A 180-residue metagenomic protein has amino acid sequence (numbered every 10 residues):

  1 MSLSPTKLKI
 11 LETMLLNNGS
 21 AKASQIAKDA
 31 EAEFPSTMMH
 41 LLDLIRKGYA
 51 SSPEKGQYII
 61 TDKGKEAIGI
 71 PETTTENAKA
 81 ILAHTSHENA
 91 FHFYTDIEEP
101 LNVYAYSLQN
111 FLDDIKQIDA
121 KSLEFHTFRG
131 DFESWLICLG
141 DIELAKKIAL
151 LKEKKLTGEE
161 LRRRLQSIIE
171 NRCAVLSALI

Functional and structural regions predicted by a protein language model:
S2-D29: Short amphipathic alpha-helical interface segments
S2-P5, E31-R46, S52: Short amphipathic alpha-helical interaction segments
S4, E54-E72: Accessory beta->alpha helical hairpin/"wing" motif in late/C-terminal subdomains of nucleic-acid enzymes
K65-N89, D119: Short, amphipathic alpha-helical interaction segments positioned at domain boundaries
K79-N110: Helix-turn-helix/homeodomain-like alpha-helical modules used for DNA recognition and transcription-factor dimerization
E98-S134: Glycine-rich loop/turn
K121-K154: Amphipathic alpha-helical packing elements
K146-I180: Long, highly charged low-complexity segments enriched in Glu/Asp and Lys/Arg with interspersed Ser/Thr
